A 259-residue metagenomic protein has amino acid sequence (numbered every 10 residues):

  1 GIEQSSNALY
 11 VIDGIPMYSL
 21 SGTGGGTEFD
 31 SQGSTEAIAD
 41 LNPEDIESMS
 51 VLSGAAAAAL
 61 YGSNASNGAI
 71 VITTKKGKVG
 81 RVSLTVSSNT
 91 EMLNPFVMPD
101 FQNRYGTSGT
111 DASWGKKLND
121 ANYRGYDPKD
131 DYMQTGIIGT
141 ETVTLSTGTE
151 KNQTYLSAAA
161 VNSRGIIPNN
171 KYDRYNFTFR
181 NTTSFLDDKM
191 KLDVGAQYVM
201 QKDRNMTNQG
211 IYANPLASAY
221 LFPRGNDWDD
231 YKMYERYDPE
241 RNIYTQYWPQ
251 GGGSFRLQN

Functional and structural regions predicted by a protein language model:
I2-Q4, A8, Y18-I38, G68 (+4 more regions): Residues embedded in well-ordered regular secondary structure
L9-V11, T85-S87, Y155-V161, N176-R180 (+1 more regions): Outer-envelope exported proteins of Gram-negative bacteria
G14, M49, I70-I72: Non-catalytic regulatory/gating segments with a bias toward low-complexity or hydrophobic composition
P43-L52: Phosphoinositide-dependent membrane-docking surfaces
A56, G62-S66, T74-K76: Periplasmic N-terminal soluble interaction domains immediately after the signal peptide in Gram-negative
I70, V143, F177-F179: Membrane-embedded beta-strands of outer-membrane beta-barrel proteins, especially the hydrophobic/small aromatic
